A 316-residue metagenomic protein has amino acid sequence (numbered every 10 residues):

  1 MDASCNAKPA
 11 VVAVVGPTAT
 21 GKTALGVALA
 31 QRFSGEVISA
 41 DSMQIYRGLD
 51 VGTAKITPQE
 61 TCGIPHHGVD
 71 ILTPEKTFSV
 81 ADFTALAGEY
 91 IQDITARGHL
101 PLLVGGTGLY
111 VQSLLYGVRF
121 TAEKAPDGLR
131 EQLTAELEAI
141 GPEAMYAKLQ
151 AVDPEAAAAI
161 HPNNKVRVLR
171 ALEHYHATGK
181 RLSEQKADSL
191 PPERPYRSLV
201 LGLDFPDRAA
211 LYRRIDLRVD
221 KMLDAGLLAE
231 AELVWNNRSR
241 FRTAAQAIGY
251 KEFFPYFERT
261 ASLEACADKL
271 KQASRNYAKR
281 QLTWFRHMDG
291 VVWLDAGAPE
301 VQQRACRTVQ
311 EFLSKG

Functional and structural regions predicted by a protein language model:
M1-G316: Phosphate/pyrophosphate-binding catalytic cores of soluble transferases and nucleic-acid-acting enzymes
